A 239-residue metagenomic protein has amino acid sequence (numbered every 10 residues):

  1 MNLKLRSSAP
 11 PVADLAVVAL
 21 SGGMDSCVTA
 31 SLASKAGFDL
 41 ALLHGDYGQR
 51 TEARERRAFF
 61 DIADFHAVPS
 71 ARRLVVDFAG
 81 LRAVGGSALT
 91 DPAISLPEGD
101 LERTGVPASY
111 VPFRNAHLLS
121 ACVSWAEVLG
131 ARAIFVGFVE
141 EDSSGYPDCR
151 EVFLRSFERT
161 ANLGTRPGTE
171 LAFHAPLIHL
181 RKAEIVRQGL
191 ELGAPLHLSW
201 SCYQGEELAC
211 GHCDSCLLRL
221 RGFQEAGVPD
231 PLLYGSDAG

Functional and structural regions predicted by a protein language model:
N2-L192: ATP-dependent adenylation/nucleotidyltransferase module used to activate substrates
L89, I94-L96, C202, F223 (+1 more regions): Short clusters of hydrophobic/aromatic residues that line enzyme substrate/ligand-binding pockets
S120, W200-R221: Local cysteine-cluster metal-coordination motifs and their immediate loop/turn environment, predominantly Fe-S cluster
R132, L218, S236-A238: AMP-forming adenylation/ATP pyrophosphatase catalytic core
T165, Q224-G227: Short amphipathic alpha-helical interaction/hinge segments
G189-E191, L196-G205: Short, intrinsically disordered, charge-biased short linear motifs at domain edges
A194, R221-Q224: A polyampholytic, Gly/Pro-enriched intrinsically disordered region
G205-E206, A226-A238: Short cysteine/histidine-rich metal-coordination sites, predominantly Zn2+-binding motifs
